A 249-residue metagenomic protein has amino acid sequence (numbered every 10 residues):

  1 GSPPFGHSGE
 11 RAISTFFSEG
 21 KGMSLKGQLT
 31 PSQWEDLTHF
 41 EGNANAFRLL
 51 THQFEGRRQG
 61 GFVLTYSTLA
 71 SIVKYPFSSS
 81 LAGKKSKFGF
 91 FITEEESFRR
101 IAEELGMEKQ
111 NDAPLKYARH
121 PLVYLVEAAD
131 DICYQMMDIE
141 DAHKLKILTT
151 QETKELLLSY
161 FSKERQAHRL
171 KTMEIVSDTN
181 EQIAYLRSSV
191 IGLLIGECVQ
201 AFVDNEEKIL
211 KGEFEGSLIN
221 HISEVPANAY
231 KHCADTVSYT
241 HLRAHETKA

Functional and structural regions predicted by a protein language model:
P3-L186, I195: Sequence-structural signature of the catalytic-core scaffold of metal-dependent phosphohydrolases that act on
E164-A234: Long, well-ordered mid-to-C-terminal structural blocks that present hydrophobic/aromatic surfaces
T240-A249: Conserved small/polar residues in nucleotide/adenosyl-binding loops
